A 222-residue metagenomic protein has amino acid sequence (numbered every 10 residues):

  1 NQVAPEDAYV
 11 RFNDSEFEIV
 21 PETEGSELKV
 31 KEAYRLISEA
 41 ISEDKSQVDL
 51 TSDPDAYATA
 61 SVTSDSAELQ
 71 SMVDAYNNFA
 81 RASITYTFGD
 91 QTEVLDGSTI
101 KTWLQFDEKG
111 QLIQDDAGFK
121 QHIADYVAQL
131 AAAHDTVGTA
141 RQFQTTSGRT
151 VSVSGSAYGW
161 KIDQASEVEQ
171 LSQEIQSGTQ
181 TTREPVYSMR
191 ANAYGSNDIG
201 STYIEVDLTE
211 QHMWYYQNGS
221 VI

Functional and structural regions predicted by a protein language model:
N1-I222: Surface-exposed, secretory/extracytoplasmic low-complexity segments enriched in Ser/Thr/Asn/Gly/Pro
